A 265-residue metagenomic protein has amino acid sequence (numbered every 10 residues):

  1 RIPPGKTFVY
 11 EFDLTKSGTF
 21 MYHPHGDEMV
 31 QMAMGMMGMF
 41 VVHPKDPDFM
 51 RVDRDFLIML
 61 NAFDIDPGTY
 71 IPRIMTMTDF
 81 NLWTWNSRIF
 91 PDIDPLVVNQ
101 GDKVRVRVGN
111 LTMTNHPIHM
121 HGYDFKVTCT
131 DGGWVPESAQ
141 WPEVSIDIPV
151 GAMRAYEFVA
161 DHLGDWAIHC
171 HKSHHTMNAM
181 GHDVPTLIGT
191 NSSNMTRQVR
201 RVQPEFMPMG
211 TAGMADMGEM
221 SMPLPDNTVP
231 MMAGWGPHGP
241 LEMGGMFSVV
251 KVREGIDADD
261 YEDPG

Functional and structural regions predicted by a protein language model:
R1-G265: Copper-binding active sites and cupredoxin-like electron-transfer domains, recognizing His/Cys-rich ligand loops
